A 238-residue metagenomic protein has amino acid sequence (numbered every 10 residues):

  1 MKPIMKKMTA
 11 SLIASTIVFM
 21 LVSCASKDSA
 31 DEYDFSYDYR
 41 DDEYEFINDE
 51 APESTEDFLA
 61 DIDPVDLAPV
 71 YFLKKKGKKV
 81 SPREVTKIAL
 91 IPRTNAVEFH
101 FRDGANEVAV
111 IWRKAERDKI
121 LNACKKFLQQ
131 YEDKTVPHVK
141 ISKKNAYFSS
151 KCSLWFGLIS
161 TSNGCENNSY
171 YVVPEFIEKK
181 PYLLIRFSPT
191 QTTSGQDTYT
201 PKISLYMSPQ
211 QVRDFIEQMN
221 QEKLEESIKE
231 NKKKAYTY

Functional and structural regions predicted by a protein language model:
K2-I13: Bacterial N-terminal signal peptides that target proteins for export
I17-V18: Sec-dependent, cleavable N-terminal signal peptides
L21-S23: C-terminal motif of bacterial Sec signal peptides marking the signal peptidase cleavage site
A25-Y238: Positively charged, low-complexity terminal tracts and the immediately adjacent first secondary-structure elements
